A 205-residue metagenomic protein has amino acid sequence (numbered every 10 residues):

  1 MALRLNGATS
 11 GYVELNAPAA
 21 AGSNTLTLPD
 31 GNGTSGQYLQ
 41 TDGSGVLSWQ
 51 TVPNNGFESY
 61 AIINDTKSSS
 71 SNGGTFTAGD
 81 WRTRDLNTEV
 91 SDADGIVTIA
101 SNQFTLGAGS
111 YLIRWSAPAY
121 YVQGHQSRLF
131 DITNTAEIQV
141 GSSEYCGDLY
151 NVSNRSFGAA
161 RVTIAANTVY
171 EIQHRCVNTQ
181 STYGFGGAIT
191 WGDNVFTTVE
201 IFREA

Functional and structural regions predicted by a protein language model:
M1-G56, I99-A100, G107, Y121-Q123 (+3 more regions): Extracellular repetitive beta-rich solenoid segments
P53-A205: Extracellular jelly-roll beta-sandwich "head" domains, especially the C-terminal globular C1q domain
